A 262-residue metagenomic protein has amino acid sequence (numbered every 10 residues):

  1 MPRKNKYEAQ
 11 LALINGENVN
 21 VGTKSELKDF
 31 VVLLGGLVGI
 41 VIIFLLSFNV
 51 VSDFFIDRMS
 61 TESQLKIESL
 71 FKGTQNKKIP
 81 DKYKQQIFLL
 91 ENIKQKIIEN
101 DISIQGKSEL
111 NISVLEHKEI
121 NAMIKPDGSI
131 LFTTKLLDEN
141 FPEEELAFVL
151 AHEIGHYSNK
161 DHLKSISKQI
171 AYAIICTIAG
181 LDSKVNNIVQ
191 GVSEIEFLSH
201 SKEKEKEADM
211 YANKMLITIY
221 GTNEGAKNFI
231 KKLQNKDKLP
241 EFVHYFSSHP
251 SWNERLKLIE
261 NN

Functional and structural regions predicted by a protein language model:
P2-N262: A Zn2+-metalloprotease active-site environment signal
